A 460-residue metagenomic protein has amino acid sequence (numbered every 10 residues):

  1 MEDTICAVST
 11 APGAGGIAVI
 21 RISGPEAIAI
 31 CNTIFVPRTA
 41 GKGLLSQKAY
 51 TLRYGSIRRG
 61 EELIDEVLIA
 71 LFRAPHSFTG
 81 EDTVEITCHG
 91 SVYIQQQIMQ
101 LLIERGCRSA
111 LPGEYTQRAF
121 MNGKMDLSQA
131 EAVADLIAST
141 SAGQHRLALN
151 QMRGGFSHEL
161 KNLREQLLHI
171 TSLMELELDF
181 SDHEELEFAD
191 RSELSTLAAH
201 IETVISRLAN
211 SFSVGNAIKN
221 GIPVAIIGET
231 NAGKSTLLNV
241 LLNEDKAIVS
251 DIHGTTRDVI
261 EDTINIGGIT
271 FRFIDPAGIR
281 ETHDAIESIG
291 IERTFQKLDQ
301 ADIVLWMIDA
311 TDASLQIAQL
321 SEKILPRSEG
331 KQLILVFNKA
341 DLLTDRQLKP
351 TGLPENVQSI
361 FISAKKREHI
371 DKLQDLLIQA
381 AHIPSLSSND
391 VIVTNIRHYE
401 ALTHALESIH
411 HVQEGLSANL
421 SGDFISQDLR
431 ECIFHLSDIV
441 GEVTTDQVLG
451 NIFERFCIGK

Functional and structural regions predicted by a protein language model:
M1-R146, N150, G154, R327 (+1 more regions): A glycine-rich (often HGG/GG-containing) alpha/beta subdomain
E2-V8, P12, H145-N265, T282-D284 (+3 more regions): C-terminal-of-GTPase-core extension/linker across diverse P-loop GTPases
I22, C88-G90, L241, P276 (+2 more regions): Glycine-rich, N-terminal phosphate-binding loop of Rossmann-like dinucleotide-binding domains
R53-R73, G254-T282, Q300-I303: Switch I (G2) and immediately adjacent beta-strands of P-loop GTPase domains
I69, S109, V224-I226, V249 (+1 more regions): Generic preference for hydrophobic
R108, T270-R272, Q358: Conserved beta-strand segments of alpha/beta enzyme cores
F273, M307, V336: Generic enzyme active-site microenvironment
S288: Cytosolic ligand/metal-binding cores
